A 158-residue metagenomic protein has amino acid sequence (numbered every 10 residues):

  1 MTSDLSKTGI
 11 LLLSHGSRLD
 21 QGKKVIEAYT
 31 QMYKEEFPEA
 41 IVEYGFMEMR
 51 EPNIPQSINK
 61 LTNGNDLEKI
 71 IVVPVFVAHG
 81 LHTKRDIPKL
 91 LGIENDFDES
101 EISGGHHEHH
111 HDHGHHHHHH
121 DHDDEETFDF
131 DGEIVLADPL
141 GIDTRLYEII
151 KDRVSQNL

Functional and structural regions predicted by a protein language model:
M1-L158: Active-site-proximal alpha-helix that buttresses catalytic centers in soluble enzyme cores
